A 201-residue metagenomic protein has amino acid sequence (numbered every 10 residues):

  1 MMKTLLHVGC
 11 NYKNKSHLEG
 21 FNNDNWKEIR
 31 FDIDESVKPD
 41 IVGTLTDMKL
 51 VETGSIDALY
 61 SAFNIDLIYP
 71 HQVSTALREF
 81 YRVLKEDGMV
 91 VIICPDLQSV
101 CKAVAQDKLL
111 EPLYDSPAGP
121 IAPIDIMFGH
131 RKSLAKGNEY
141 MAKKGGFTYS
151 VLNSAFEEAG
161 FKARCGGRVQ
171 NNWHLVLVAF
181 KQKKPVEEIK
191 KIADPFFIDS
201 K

Functional and structural regions predicted by a protein language model:
M2-T4, G54: Nucleotide donor/acceptor-binding cores
T4-M48: Class I SAM-dependent methyltransferase SAM/SAH-binding core
I29, I41, Y60, V90-V91: Conserved Rossmann-like nucleotide-binding pocket used by diverse enzymes that bind dinucleotide cofactors
G43-L59: A short acidic, Gly/Pro-enriched loop at the edge of an enzyme's catalytic core that lines a small-molecule cofactor
K49-G54, L77-V83: Short amphipathic alpha-helices and their capping/turn segments at secondary-structure boundaries
A58-N64, V73: A short beta-strand submotif of the Rossmann-like class I SAM-dependent methyltransferase core that lines
D66-I68: A short His-aromatic
Q72-T75, E79, K85, M89-K201: S-adenosyl-L-methionine-dependent methyltransferase catalytic module, highlighting the catalytic core
